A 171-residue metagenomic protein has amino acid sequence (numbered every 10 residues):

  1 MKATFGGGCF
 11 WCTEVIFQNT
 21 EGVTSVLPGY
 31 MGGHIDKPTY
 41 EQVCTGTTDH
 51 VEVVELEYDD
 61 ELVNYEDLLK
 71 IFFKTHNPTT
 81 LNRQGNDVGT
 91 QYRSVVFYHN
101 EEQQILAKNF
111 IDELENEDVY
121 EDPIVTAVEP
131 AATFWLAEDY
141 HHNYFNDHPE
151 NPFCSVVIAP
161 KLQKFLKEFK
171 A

Functional and structural regions predicted by a protein language model:
M1-A171: Flexible coil/turn and secondary-structure edge motifs
